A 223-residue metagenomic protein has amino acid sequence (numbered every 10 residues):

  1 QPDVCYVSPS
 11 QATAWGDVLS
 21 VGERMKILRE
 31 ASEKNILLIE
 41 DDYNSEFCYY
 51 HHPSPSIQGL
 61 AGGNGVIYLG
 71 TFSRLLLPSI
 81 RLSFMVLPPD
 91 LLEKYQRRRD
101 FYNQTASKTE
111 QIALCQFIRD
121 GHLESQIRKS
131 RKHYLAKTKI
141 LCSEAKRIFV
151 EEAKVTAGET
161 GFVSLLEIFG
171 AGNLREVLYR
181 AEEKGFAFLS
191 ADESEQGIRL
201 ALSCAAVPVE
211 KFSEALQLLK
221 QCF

Functional and structural regions predicted by a protein language model:
Q1-Y49: Active-site phosphate-binding strand-loop segment of PLP-dependent enzymes
C5, D41, L69, S83 (+6 more regions): Generic structural signal for small/hydrophobic residues in well-ordered secondary structure, especially within
I27, I57, V177: Aromatic/hydrophobic pocket-lining residues that form π-stacking "cages" and hydrophobic walls in ligand
E33-K34, N64, K184: Helix C-cap/helix->beta junction micro-motif
V66-R147, V155-T156: PLP-dependent aminotransferase class I/II
L87, L165-A171, A187-L218: Conserved PLP-binding active-site segment of the aspartate aminotransferase-like
C115, K132-C142, A153-E167, L174-Y179 (+1 more regions): Conserved glycine-rich beta-strand-loop-beta hairpin in the small C-terminal domain of fold type I
V177-E182, A215-K220: Short amphipathic alpha-helices in soluble, non-transmembrane regions that often serve as interface/regulatory elements
